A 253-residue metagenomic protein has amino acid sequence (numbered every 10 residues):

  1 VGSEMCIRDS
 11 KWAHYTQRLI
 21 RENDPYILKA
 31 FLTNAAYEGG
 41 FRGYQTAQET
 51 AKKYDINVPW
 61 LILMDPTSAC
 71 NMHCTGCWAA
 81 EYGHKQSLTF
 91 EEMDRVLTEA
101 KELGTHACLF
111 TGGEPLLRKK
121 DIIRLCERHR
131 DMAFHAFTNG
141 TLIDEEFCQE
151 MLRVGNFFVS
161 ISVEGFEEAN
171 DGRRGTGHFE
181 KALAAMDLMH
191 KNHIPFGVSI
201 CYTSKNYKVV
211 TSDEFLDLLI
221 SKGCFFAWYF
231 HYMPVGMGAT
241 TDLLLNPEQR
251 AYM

Functional and structural regions predicted by a protein language model:
V1-R8, A251: Auxiliary Fe-S-binding modules of radical SAM enzymes
S3-E4, K11-E146: Conserved alpha-helical substructure of the radical SAM core
D55, G76, G165, G177 (+2 more regions): Glycine-centered flexibility motif
A80-H84, F166-A169, P234-M237: A short, flexible beta-alpha/helix-coil linker loop
E81-Q86, G172-H178, D242-L245: Short glycine-enriched, charge-decorated loop/helix-capping segments at active-site entrances that position
M93-F110, L116-H231: Radical SAM/AdoMet-radical enzyme domain recognition
Y232-M253: A C-terminal junction/extension of Radical SAM enzymes
